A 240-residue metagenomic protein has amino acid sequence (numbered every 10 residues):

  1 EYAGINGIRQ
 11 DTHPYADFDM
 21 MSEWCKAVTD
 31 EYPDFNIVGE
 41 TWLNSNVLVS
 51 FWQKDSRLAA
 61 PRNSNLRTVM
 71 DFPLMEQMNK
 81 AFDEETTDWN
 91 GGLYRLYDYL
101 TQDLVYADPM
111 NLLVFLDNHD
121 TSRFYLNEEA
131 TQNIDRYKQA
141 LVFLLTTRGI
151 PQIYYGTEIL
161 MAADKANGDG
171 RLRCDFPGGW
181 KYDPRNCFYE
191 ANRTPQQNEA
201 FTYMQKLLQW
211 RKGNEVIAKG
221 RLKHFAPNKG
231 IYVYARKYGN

Functional and structural regions predicted by a protein language model:
N6-A107, L112, N133, F143 (+4 more regions): Active-site-proximal helices and loops of the catalytic beta/alpha 8
D108-Q132: Active-site clefts of carbohydrate-active enzymes
L112, Y155-T157, K219-K223: Short coil/turn segments at secondary-structure boundaries
R123, R148-P151, R211-E215: Alpha-helix capping/termination and helix-coil
Y137-Q139: Conserved interdomain hinge at the start of the Helicase C-terminal
L141-A162: Substrate-binding cleft of secreted/luminal carbohydrate-active enzymes
I217-G239: Surface beta-strand/loop "capping" patches
